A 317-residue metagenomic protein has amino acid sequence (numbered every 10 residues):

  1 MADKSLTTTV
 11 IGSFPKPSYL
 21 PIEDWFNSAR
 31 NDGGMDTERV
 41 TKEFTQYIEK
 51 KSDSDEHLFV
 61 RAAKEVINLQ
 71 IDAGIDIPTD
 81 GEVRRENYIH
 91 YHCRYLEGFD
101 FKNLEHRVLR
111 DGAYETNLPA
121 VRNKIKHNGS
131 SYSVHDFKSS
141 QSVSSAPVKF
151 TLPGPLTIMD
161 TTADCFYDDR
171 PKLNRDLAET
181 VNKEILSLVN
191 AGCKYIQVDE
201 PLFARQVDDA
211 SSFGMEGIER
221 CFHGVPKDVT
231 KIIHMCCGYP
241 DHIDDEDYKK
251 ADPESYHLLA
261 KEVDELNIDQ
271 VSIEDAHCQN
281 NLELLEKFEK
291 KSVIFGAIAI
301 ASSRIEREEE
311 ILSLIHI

Functional and structural regions predicted by a protein language model:
M1-I315: Domain-level signal for soluble alpha/beta catalytic cores
